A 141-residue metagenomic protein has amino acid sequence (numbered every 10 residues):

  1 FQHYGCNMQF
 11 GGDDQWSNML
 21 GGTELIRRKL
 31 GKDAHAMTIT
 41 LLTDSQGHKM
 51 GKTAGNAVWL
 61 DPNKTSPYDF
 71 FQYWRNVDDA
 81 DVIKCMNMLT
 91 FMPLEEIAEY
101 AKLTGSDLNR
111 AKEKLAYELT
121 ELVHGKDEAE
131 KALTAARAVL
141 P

Functional and structural regions predicted by a protein language model:
F1-T40, D44: Divalent-metal (Mg2+/Mn2+/Ca2+)-assisted nucleotide/phosphate chemistry catalytic cores
I26-P141: Conserved nucleotide- and phosphate/pyrophosphate-binding catalytic cores in adenylate/nucleotidyl-handling enzymes
